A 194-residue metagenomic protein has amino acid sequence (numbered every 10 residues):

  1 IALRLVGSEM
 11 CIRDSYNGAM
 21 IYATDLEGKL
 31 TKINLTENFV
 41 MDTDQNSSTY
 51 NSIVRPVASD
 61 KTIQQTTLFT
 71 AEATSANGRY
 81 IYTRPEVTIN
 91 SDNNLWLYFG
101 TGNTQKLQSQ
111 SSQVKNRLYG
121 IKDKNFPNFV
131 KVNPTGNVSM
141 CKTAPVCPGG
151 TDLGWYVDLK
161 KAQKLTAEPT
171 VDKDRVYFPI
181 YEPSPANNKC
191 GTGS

Functional and structural regions predicted by a protein language model:
I1-G7, C11-I12: Single conserved hydrophobic/aromatic residue that forms the stacking wall/gate of nucleotide- or nucleobase-binding
S8-E9, D60-I89, P148-E168, D172: Repeat-based blade/solenoid architectures
R13-N17, S47, N188: Acidic, glycine-anchored loop motifs typical of Ca2+
S15-I21, D92-G100, R175-F178: Entry beta-strands of beta-propeller and related beta-repeat scaffolds
E27, T36, G102-Q105, E182-S184: Residue-level signature of beta-propeller blades and closely related beta-rich strand-turn architectures in secreted
I33-V57, I121-V130: Short loop/turn segments immediately following beta-strands, especially the blade-tip and inter-blade linker loops
T104-T170: Extended repeat-based solenoid scaffolds, especially LRR ectodomains and other repeat-derived architectures
P183-S194: Glycine-centered motif in EGF-like
